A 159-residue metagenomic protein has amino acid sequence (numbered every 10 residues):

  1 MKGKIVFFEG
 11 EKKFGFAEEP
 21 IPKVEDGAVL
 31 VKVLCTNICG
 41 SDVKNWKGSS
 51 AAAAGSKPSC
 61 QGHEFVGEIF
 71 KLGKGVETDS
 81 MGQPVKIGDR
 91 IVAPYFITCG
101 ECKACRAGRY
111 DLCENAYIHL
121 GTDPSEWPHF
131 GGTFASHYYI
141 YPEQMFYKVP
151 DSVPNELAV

Functional and structural regions predicted by a protein language model:
M1-K4: Extreme N-terminal starter segment of soluble prokaryotic enzymes
V6-K13: Extracellular beta-rich ligand/substrate-recognition surface
E9, P20-I21, S56-G62, S125-F130 (+1 more regions): Short Gly/Pro-enriched turn/cap motifs at secondary-structure boundaries
K13-F16, A53, G132: Residues that act as N-cap/strand-start positions at coil-to-secondary-structure junctions
F16-E18, V43, H137: Well-ordered beta-strand positions in beta-sheet-rich domains
P22-T36, S50-R106, Q144, P150-S152: Glycine-rich beta-strand-centered segment in the early N-terminal region that forms part of a ligand/cofactor-binding
S41-K47: Cytochrome P450 core scaffold surrounding the K-helix E-X-X-R motif and the conserved "meander" helix-loop region
E101-V159: NAD(P)H dinucleotide-binding glycine-rich loop of Rossmann-like/cofactor-binding domains, especially the beta1-alpha1
